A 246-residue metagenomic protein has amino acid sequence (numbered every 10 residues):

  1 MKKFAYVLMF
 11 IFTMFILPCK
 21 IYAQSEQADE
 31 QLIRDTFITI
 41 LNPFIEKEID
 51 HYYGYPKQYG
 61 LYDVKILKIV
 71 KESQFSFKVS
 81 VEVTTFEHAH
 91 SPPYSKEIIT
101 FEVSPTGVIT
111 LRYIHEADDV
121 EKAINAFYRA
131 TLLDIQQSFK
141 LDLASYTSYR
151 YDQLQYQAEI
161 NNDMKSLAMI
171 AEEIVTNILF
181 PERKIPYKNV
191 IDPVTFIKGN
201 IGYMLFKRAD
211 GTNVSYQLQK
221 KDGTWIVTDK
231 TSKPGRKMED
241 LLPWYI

Functional and structural regions predicted by a protein language model:
M1-V7: Bacterial N-terminal signal peptides that target proteins for export
F4, L17-K78, F127-G211, K233-I246: Flexible low-complexity loop/turn motifs enriched in small/helix-breaking residues
L8-I16: Bacterial N-terminal signal peptides
K78-E82, T100: Soluble periplasmic/extracytoplasmic beta-strand elements of cell-envelope proteins
V81-V83, Y113, F206: Residue-level recognition of conserved beta-strand positions in structured domain cores
T84-S95, R208-Y216: Short, cysteine-centered beta-strand-loop-beta hairpins and adjacent loop/turn segments enriched in charged/polar
E97-I99, G202: Residue-level detector of short, conserved catalytic/binding motifs and their immediate flanks
I99-Q137, L141, N213-Y245: Short beta-strand edge/turn micro-motifs at domain boundaries
